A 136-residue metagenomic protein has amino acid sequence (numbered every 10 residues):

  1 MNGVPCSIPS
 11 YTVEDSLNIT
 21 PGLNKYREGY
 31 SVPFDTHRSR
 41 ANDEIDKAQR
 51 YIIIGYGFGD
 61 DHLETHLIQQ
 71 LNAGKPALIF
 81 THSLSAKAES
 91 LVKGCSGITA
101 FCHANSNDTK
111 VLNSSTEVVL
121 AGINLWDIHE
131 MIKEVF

Functional and structural regions predicted by a protein language model:
M1-F136: Conserved catalytic alpha/beta core of Sir2/sirtuin-type deacylases, generalized to analogous enzyme cores that bind
